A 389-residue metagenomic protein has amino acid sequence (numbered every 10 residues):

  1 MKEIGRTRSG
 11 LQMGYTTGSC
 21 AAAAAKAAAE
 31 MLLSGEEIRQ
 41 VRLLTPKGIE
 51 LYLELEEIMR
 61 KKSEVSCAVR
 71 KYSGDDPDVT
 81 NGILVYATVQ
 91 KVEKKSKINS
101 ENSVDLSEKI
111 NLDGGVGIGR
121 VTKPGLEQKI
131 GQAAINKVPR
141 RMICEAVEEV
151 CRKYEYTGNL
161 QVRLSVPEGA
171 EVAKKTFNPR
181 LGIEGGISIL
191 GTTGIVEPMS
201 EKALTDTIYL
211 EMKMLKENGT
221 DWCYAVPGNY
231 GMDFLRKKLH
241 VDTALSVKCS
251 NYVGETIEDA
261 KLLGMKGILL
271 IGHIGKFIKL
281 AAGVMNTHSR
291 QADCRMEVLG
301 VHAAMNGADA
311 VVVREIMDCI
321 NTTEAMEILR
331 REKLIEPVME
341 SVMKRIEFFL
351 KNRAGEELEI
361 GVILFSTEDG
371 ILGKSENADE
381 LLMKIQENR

Functional and structural regions predicted by a protein language model:
M1-K175, P179-L181: Generic N-terminal targeting/processing segments that precede catalytic cores or assembly contacts
K2-G5, Q12, G18, L181-I187 (+2 more regions): A structural signal for small-residue-enriched, beta-sheet-centric alpha/beta enzyme cores and oligomeric scaffold folds
R60-S63, Y86-T88, I130-A133, R180-G185 (+4 more regions): Short, low-complexity, polar/charged sequence segments that are solvent-exposed and flexible
K109, R140, M343-R389: Extended hydrophobic packing segments that form well-structured cores
E171, M232, I371: Flexible, glycine-rich phosphate/dinucleotide-binding loops and adjacent beta-alpha linkers at cofactor/substrate
